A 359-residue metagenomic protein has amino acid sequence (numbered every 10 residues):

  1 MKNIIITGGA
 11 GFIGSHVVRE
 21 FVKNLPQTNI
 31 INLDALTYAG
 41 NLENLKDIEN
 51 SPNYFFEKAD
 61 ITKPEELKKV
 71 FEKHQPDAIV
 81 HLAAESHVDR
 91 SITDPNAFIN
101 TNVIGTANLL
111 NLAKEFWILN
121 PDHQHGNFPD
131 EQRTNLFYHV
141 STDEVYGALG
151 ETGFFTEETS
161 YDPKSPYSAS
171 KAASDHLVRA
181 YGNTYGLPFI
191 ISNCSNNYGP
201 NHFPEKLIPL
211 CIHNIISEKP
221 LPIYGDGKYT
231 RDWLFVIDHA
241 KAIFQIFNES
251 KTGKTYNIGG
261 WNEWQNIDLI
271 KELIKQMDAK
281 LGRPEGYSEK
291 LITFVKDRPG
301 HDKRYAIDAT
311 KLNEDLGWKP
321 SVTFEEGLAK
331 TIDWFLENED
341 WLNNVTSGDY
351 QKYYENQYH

Functional and structural regions predicted by a protein language model:
M1-N197, F247, N266, K330 (+2 more regions): N-terminal Rossmann-like NAD(P)+-binding domain of SDR-like oxidoreductases, especially those catalyzing
I4, E20, N24, I30 (+5 more regions): C-terminal substrate-binding subdomain of Rossmann-fold SDR/epimerase-dehydratase oxidoreductases
I48, G153, P204-I212: A glycine/serine/threonine-rich, flexible loop-to-helix segment that serves as the NAD(P) cofactor-binding "lid"
E66, H87, A97, I104 (+3 more regions): Residue-level recognition of oxygen-bearing side chains
P163-S170, P200, P204-I208, D232-V236: The catalytic Tyr-centered alpha-helix of NAD(P)H-dependent dehydrogenases
